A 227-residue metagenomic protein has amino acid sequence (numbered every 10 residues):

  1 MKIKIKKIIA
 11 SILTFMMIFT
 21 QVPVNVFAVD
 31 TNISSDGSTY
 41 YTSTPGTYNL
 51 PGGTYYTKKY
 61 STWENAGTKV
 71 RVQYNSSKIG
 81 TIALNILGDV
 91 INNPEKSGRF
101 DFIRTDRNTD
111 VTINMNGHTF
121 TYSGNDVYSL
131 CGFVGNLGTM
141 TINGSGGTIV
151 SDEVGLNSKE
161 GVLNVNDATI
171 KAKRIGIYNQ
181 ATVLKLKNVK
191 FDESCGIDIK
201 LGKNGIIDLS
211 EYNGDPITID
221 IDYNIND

Functional and structural regions predicted by a protein language model:
M1-I12: Bacterial N-terminal signal peptides that target proteins for export
S11-T20: Bacterial N-terminal signal peptides
F19-N32: Sec-dependent signal peptide cleavage junction
D30-S97: Acidic Gly/Asp/Thr-rich repetitive segments characteristic of extracellular carbohydrate-active and adhesion proteins
G88-K96, I113-Y128, G144-E153, N166-R174 (+2 more regions): Beta-strand-rich solenoid/repeat architectures in extracellular/passenger domains of polysaccharide-targeting enzymes
R104-V111, F133-M140, N157-N164, G176-K185 (+2 more regions): Right-handed parallel beta-helix/beta-solenoid
